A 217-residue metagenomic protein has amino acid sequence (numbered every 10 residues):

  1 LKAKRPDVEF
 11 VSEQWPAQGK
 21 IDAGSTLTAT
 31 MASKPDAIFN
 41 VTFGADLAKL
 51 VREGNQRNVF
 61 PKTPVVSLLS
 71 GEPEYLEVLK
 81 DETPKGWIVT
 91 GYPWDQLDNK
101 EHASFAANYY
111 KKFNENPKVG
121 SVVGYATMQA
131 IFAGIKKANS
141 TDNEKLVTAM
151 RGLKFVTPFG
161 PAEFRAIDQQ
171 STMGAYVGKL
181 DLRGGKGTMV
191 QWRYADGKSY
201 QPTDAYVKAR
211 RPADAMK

Functional and structural regions predicted by a protein language model:
L1-K217: Extracytosolic ligand-binding ectodomains
